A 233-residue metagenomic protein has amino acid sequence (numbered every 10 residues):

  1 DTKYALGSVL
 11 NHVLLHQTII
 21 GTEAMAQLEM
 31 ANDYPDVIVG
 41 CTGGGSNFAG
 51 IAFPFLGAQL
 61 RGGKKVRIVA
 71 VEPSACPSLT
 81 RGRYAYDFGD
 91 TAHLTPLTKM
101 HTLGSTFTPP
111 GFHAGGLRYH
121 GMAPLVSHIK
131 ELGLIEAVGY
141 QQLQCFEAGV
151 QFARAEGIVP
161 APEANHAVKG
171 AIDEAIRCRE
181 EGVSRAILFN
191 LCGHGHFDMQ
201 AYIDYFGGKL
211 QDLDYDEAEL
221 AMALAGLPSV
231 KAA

Functional and structural regions predicted by a protein language model:
D1-L14, I20, A31-N32, G57-L60 (+3 more regions): Active-site/ligand-binding loops adjacent to catalytic centers
Q17-G21, F48-A49, F53: Conserved PLP-enzyme active-site core in the AAT-like
I19-Y34, D173-R177: Phosphate/ATP-binding catalytic cores across multiple sugar-kinase/actin-like superfamilies, primarily ASKHA
M25-Q27, I51-F55, G149, A167-A175: Buried hydrophobic packing segments
Y34-F48, I68, R185-L191: A short, small-residue-rich loop immediately preceding and capping a beta-strand
C41-A52, S78-T80, A164-I172, H196-M199: Short glycine/serine/threonine-rich phosphate/pyrophosphate-binding segments that cradle anionic phosphate groups
R67, L188, C192-A201, Y205-F206: C-terminal, active-site-flanking charged/polar segments
A153-G195: C-terminal structured "cap/appendage" subdomains that terminate the fold
